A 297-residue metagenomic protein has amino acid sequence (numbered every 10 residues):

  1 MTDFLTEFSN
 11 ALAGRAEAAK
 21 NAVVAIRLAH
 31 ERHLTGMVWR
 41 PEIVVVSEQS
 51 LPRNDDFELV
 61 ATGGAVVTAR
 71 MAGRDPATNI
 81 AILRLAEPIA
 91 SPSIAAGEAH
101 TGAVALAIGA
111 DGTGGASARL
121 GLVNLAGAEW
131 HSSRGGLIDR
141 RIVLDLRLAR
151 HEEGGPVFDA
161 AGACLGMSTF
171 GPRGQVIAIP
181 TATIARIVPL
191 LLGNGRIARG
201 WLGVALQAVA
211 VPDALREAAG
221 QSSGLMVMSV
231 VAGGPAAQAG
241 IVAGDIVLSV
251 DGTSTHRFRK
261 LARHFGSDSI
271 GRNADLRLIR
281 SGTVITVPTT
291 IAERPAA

Functional and structural regions predicted by a protein language model:
M1-A16, C164-S222, R263-G266, R277 (+2 more regions): C-terminal cap/linker of serine protease catalytic domains
T2-F4, A25-S117, R141-I142, R150-H151 (+7 more regions): Conserved active-site neighborhood of the chymotrypsin/trypsin-like protease fold
A22, A81-S93, S117-G174, T181 (+1 more regions): Active-site region of chymotrypsin-like
H33-L34, E152-G154, L225-M228, V242-A243 (+1 more regions): Short loop/turn microsegments at loop-to-beta-strand junctions
P41-V46, C164-L165, A236-F258: Conserved PDZ fold ligand-binding element
A72-N79, A126-V143, L190-I197, V209-G224: Gly/Ser-enriched beta-turn/beta-hairpin loop segments
H151-V157, A210-A218, V231-S249, H264: PDZ/PDZ-like domain micro-motif
